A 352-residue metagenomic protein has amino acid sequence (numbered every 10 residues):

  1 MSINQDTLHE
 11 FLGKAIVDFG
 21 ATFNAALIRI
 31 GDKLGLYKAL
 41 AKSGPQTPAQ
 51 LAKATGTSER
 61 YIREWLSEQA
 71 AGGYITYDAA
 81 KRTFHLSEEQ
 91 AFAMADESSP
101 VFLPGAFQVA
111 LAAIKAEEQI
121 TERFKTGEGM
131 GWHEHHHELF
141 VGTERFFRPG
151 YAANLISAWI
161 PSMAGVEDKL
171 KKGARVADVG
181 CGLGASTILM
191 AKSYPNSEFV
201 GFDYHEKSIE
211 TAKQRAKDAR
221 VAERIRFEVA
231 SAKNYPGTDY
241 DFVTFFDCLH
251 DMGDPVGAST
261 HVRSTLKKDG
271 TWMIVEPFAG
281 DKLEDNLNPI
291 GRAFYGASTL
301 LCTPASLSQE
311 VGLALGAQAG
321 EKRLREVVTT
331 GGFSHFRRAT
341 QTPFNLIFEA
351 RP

Functional and structural regions predicted by a protein language model:
S2, D6, V17-K33, K38-A39 (+1 more regions): Conserved Class I S-adenosyl-L-methionine-dependent methyltransferase catalytic core
P48-K53: A short acidic, leucine-rich amphipathic alpha-helix
T57-E68: Short amphipathic alpha-helical interaction segments
A112-H250, P255-G257: Conserved adenosyl
R175, G270-T271: Short glycine-centered segments of the SAM/dcSAM-binding site in methyltransferase folds
V256-K268: A short glycine-rich, Lys/Arg-flanked "PGG" loop and its adjoining helix->strand segment in the class I
V275-T330: C-terminal alpha-helical "lid/dimerization" subdomain adjacent to the S-adenosyl-L-methionine
G331-P352: Core SAM-dependent methyltransferase catalytic element
